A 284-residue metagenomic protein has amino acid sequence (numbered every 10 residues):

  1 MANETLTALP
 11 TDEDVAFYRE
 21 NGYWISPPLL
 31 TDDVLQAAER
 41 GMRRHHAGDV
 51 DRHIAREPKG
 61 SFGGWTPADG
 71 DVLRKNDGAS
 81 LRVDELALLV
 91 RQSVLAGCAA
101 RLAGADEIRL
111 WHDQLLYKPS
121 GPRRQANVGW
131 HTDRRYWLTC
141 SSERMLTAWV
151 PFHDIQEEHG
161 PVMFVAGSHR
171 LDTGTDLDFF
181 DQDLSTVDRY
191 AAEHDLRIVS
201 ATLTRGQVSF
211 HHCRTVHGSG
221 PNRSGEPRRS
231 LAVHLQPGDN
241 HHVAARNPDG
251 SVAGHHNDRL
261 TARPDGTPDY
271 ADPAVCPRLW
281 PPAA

Functional and structural regions predicted by a protein language model:
A2-E20, P27-W130, Y136-T139, L177 (+1 more regions): Non-heme Fe(II)-dependent double-stranded beta-helix
N3, R40, G48, K59-G60 (+4 more regions): Non-heme Fe(II)/2-oxoglutarate
A16, I155-V216: Double-stranded beta-helix
A103, D133-M145, L196-R197, L203 (+1 more regions): A short beta-loop-beta micro-motif enriched in histidine and acidic residues
Q114, T132-R134, V150-D154, A166: Short, structured patches in soluble enzyme cores that scaffold and shape functional sites
K118-S120, V165-D172, R228, H234-N240: Short edge-strand/loop segments of extracellular domains
P122, A126-W130, C140-S141, E158-F164 (+2 more regions): A short secondary-structure junction signal
L138-E157, T202-L203, F210, H234-P237: Short, conserved beta-strand element in jelly-roll/cupin
